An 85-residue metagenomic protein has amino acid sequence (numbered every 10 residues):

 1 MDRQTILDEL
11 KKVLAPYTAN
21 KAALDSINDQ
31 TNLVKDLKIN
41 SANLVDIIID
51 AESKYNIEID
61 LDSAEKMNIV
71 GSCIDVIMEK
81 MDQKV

Functional and structural regions predicted by a protein language model:
D2-I39, I47, S53-K54, D60-V85: Phosphopantetheine-dependent thiolation modules in NRPS/PKS and related acyl-activating systems
N43: Two-component histidine kinase catalytic core, primarily the HATPase_c
